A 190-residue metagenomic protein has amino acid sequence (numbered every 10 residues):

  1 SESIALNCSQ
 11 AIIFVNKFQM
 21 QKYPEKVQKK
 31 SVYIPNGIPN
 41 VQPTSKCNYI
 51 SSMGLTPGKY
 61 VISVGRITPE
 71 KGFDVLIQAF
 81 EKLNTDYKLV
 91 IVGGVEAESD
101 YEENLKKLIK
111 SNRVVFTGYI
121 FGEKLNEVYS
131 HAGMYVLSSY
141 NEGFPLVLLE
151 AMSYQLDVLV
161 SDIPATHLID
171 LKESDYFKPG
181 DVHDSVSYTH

Functional and structural regions predicted by a protein language model:
E2-T44: Donor nucleotide-sugar binding/catalytic pocket of nucleotide-sugar-dependent glycosyltransferases
K59, S63, T68-K82: A conserved mid-protein helix/loop that constitutes part of the nucleotide-sugar donor-binding site
E102-I120: Nucleotide-activated donor-binding/catalytic signature segment of Leloir-type glycosyltransferases, i.e., the conserved
Y119-I120, E127-A132: Short alpha-helical donor nucleotide-sugar binding micro-motif in glycosyltransferases
Y140: Aromatic "clamp/platform" in nucleotide-sugar-dependent glycosyltransferases that forms part of the donor/acceptor
D157-V160: Short hydrophobic beta-strand element within catalytic cores of glycosyltransferases and related nucleotide-activated
S174-V182: Conserved acidic donor-binding segment of nucleotide-sugar-dependent glycosyltransferases
T189-H190: Conserved small/polar residues in nucleotide/adenosyl-binding loops
